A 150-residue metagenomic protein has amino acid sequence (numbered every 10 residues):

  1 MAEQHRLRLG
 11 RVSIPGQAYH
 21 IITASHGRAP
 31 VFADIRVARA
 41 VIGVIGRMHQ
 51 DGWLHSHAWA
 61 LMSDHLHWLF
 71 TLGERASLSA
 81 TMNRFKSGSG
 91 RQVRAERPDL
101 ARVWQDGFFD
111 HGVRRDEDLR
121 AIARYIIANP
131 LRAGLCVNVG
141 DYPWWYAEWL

Functional and structural regions predicted by a protein language model:
M1-L150: Short catalytic/metal-binding and nucleic-acid-binding patches
